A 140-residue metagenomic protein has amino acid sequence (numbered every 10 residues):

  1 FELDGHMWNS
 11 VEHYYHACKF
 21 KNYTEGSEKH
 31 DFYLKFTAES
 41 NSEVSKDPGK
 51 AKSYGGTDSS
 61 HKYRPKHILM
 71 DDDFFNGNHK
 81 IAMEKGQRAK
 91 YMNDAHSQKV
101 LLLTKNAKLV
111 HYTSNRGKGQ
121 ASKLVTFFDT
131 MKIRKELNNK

Functional and structural regions predicted by a protein language model:
F1-K140: Charged, low-complexity intrinsically disordered segments
